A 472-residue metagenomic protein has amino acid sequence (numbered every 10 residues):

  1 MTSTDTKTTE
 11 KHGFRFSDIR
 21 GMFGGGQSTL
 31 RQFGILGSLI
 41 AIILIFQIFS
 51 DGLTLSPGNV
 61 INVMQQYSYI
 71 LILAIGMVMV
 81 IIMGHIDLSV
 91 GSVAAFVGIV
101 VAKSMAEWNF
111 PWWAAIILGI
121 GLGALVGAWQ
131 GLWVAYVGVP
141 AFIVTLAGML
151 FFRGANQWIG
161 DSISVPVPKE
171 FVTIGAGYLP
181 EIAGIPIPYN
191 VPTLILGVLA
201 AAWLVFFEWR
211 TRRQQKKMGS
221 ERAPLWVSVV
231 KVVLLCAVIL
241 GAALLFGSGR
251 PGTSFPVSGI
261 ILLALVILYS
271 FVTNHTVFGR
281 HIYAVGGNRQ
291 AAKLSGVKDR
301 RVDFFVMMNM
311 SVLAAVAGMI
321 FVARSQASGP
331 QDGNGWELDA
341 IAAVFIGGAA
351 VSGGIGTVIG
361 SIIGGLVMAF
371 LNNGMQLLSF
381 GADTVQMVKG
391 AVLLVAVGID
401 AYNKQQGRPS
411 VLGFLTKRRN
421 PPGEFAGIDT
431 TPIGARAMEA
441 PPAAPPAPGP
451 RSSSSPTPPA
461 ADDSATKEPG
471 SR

Functional and structural regions predicted by a protein language model:
M1-L44, S164, A201-V232, G241 (+2 more regions): Cytosolic-side transmembrane-helix boundaries in multi-pass membrane proteins
I40-F49, L53-W108, Q130-F142, T273 (+3 more regions): Single transmembrane alpha-helix segments in multi-pass membrane proteins
D51-N62, Q157, L245-G259, S270-G279 (+1 more regions): Inter-helical junctions in multi-pass inner-membrane proteins, predominant in energy-converting antiporter-like
Q66, A141, S164, P168-E170 (+5 more regions): Loop-to-transmembrane alpha-helix initiation sites
H85, G127, M307-I320, R324-G390: Transmembrane alpha-helical segments in multi-pass inner-membrane proteins
N109-L150, I363-G364, M368: Alpha-helical transmembrane segments within multi-pass membrane transporters and channels
F152-T273, P330, P409-P422, I428 (+3 more regions): Transmembrane helix-bundle core of multi-pass membrane transporters and related energy-transducing complexes
F207-R222, L268-M307, E468-G470: Membrane-helix/interface signature in polytopic inner-membrane proteins
